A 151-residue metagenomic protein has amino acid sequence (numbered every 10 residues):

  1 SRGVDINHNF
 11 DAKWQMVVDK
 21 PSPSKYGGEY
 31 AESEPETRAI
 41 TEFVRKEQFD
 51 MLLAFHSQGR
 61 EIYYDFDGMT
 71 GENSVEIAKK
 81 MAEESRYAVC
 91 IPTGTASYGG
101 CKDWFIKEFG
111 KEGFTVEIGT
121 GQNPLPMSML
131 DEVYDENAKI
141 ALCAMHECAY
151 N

Functional and structural regions predicted by a protein language model:
S1-V75, K79, E84, T115-M129: Active-site/substrate-binding loop(s) of hydrolase catalytic cores
Y26, Y30, Y63-Y64, Y87 (+3 more regions): Sequence-level detector for tyrosine residue identity
V44, A82, F105-I106, M145: N-terminal cationic-hydrophobic initiation segments that often serve targeting/anchoring roles
E47-D50, Y87, H146-N151: Surface-exposed helix-capping loop/turn segments at secondary-structure junctions
R86-T93: Short secondary-structure junctions
T93-G113: Short glycine-rich, acidic/polar surface loops and turns
L125-N151: His/Asp/Glu-rich mid-to-C-terminal helical/loop segments that flank catalytic regions of hydrolases
